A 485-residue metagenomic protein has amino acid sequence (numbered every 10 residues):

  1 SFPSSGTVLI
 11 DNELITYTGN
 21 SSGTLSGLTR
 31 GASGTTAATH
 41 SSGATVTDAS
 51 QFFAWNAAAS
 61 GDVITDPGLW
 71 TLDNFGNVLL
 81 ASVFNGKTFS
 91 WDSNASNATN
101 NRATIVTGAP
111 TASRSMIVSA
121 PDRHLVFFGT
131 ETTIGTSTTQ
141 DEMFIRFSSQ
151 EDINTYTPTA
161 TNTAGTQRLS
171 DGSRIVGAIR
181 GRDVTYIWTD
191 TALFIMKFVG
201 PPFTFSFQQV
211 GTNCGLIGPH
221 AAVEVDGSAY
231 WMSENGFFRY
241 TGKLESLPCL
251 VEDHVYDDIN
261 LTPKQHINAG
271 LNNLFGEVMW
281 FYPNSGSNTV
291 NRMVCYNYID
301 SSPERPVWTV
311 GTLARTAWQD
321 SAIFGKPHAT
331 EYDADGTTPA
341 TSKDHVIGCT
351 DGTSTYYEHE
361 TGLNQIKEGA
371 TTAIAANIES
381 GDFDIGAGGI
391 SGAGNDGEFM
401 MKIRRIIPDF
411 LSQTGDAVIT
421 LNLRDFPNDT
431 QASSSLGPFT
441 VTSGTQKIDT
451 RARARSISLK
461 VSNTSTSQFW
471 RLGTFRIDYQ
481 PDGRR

Functional and structural regions predicted by a protein language model:
F2-G68, S96-N100: Small/polar beta-strand repeat architecture
G27-T36, F84, N94, Y282-N284 (+2 more regions): Secondary-structure transition/turn motif
F53-T65, N97-I267, T309: Beta-propeller and closely related beta-pinwheel folds
L69-T71, N213-S228, E234-R485: Beta-sheet repeat architectures centered on beta-propellers
N77, G86, R123, T191 (+3 more regions): Repetitive beta-architecture junctions, highlighting loop-to-beta-strand starts across blade-like repeats
N77-N100: Hydrophobic or amphipathic alpha-helical targeting/insertion segments
S82, F127-F128, W188, M232 (+2 more regions): Residue-level marker for isolated small/hydroxyl-bearing positions within beta-strands of beta-sheet-rich domains
F89-S93, T132-T159, M293-P303, T420-F426: Short beta-strand segments and strand-loop junctions that repeat across beta-rich extracellular domains
